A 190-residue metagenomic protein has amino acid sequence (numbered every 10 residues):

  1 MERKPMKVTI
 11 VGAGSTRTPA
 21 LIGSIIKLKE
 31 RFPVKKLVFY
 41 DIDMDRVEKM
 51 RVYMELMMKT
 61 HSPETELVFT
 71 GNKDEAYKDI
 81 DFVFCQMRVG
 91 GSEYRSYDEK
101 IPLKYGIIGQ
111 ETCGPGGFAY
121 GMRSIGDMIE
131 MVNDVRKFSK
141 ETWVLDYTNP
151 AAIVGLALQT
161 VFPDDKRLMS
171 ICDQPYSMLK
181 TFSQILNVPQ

Functional and structural regions predicted by a protein language model:
K7-L37: N-terminal Rossmann-like dinucleotide-binding module
K29-F32, M58-E64, V161-D164, L186: Short helix-capping segments at alpha-helix termini
E30-E55: NAD(P)-binding Rossmann-fold cofactor-contacting core
E66-D79: Short acidic low-complexity segments
K78, F84-C85, D146-Y147: Redox-cofactor binding/interface segments in oxidoreductases and associated redox assembly factors
R88-V89, N149: Short glycine-/small-residue-rich Rossmann-like dinucleotide-binding loops
S92-R123: Glycine/threonine-rich flexible loop motifs
I129-R136, K140-Q190: Rossmann-like dinucleotide-binding core of oxidoreductases
